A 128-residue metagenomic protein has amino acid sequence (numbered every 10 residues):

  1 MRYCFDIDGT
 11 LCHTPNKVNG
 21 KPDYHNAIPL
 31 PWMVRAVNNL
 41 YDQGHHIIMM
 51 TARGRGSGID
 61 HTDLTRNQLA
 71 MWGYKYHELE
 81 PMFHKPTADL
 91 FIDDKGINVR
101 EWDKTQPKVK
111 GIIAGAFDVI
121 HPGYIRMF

Functional and structural regions predicted by a protein language model:
M1-K110, I120: HAD-like aspartate-dependent phosphatase fold
V109-F128: N-terminal catalytic cores of NTP/NDP-binding nucleotidyl/phosphoryl-transfer enzymes
